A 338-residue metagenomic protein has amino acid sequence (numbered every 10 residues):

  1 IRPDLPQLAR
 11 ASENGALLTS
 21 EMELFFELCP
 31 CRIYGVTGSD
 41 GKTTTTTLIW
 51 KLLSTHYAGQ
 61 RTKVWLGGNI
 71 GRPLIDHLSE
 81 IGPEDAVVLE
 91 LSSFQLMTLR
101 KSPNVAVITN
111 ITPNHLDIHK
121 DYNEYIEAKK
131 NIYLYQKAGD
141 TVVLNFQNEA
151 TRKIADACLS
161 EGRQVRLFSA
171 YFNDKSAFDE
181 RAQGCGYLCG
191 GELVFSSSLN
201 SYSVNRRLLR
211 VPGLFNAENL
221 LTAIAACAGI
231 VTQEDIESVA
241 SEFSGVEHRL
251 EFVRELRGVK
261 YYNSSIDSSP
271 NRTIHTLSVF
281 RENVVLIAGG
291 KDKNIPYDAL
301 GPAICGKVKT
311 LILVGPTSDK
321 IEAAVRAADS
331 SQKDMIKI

Functional and structural regions predicted by a protein language model:
I1-F146, A150-R163: Phosphate-binding loop of NTP-binding sites
R2-L5, N148-K153, N173-F178, N294-I295 (+1 more regions): Short, charged/polar "capping" segments at the starts of alpha-helices and the immediately preceding loops
Q7-R10, K153-A157, H275-T276, A299-A303 (+1 more regions): A short acidic, amphipathic alpha-helical/loop segment
M22-F25, N69-I70, I111-L116, A170-N173 (+3 more regions): Short, acidic/turn-prone active-site loops that include or flank metal/cofactor- and phosphate-binding residues
L48-L52, H56, V239, A303 (+1 more regions): Rossmann-fold NAD(P)-dependent oxidoreductase module
I81-I118, R152-L208, E242, V246-R249 (+1 more regions): Extended acidic/charged loop-beta regions that coordinate divalent cations and stabilize anionic phosphate/carboxylate
N205-K309: Nucleotide phosphate-binding/pyrophosphate-handling subdomain across enzymes that bind or process nucleotide phosphates
D298-I338: C-terminal helical cap/extension that packs against the catalytic core of soluble nucleotide-cofactor enzymes
